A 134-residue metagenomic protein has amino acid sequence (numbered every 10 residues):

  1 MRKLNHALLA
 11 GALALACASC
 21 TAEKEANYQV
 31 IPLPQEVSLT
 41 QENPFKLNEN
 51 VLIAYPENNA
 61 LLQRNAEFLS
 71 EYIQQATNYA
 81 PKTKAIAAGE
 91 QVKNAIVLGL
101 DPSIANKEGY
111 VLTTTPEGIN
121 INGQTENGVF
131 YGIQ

Functional and structural regions predicted by a protein language model:
M1-Q29: Bacterial Sec-dependent N-terminal signal peptides
C20-Q134: Contiguous, structured surface segment used for ligand recognition
